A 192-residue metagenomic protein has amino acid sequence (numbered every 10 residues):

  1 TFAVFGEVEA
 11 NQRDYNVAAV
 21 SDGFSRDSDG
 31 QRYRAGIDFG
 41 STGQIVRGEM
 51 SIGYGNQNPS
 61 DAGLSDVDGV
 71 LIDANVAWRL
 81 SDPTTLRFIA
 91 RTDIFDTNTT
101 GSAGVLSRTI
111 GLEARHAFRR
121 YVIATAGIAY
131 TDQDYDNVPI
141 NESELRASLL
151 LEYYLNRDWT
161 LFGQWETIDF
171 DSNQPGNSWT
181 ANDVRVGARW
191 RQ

Functional and structural regions predicted by a protein language model:
T1-G6, G43-M50, D82-F88, R120-A126 (+1 more regions): Repeated loop/turn-to-beta-strand initiation elements of outer-membrane beta-barrel proteins
E9-D73: Acidic, glycine-rich loop-and-beta core segments that form the ion-binding/anion-interacting portion of active sites
A10-D14, S41-G43, I52-N58, A90-D96 (+3 more regions): Transmembrane beta-strands of outer-membrane beta-barrel pores
D22-Q31, A62-G69, G101-S107, V138-E144 (+1 more regions): Replace "Gram-negative outer membrane beta-barrel proteins" with "bacterial and organellar outer membrane beta-barrel
A35-F39, A74-W78, L112-H116, L149-Y153 (+1 more regions): Residues on the lipid-exposed face of transmembrane beta-strands in outer-membrane beta-barrel proteins
I37, V46-E49, P59-G63, D68-G101 (+1 more regions): Alpha-helical scaffold segments of alpha-solenoid architecture
T84-Y135, E142-E144: C-terminal structural cap/anchor segments
L151-Y154, D158-T160, Q164, T180-Q192: Outer-membrane beta-barrel "beta-signal"
